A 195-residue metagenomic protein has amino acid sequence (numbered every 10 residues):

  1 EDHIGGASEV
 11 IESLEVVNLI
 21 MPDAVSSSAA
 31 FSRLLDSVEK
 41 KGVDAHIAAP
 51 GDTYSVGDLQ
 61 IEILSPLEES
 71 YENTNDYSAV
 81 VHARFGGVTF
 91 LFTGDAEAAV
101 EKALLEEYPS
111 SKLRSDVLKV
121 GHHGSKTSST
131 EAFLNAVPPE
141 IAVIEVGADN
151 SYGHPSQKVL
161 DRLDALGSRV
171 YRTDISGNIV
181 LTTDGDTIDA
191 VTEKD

Functional and structural regions predicted by a protein language model:
E1-D195: Non-globular, low-confidence helical/coil segments that flank catalytic cores
